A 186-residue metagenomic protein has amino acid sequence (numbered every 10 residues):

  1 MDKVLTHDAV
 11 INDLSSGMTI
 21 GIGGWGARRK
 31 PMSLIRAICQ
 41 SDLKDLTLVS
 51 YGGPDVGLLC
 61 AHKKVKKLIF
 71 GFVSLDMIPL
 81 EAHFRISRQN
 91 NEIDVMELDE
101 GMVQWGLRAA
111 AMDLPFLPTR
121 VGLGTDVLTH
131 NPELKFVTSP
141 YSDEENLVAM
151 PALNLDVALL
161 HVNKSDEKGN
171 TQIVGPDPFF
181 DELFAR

Functional and structural regions predicted by a protein language model:
M1-R186: Conserved alpha/beta enzyme-core scaffold
